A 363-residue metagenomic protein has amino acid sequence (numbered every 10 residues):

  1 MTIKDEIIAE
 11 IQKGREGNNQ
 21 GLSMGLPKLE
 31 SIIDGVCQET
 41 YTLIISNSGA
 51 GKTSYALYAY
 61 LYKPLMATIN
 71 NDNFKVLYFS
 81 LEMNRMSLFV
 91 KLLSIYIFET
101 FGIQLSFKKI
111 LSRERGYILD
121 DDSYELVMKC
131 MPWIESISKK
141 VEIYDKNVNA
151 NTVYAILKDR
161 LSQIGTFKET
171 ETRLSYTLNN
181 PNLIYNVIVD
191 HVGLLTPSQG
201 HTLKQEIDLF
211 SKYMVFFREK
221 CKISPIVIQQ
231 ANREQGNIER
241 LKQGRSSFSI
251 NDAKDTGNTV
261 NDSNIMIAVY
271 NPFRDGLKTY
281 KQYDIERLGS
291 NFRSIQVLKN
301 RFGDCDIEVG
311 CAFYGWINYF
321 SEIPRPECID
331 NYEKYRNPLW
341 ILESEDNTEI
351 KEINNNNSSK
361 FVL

Functional and structural regions predicted by a protein language model:
M1-G102, K129-P132, F361-L363: The Walker A/P-loop phosphate-binding site
I3-E6, G102, P132, N151 (+3 more regions): C-terminal regions of RecA-like/P-loop NTPase motor modules
N18, G116, E142, T196-I207 (+1 more regions): Flexible beta-alpha connector loops of hexameric P-loop NTPases
M24, S31, M66-P181, G310 (+2 more regions): Cytosolic-facing regulatory segments adjacent to core modules
L77, D159, L174-V215: Helical hairpin unit composed of two closely spaced alpha helices linked by a short loop
Y78, I188-V189, I223-Q230: Structural recognition of the conserved hydrophobic beta-strand(s) that form the central parallel beta-sheet of P-loop
S138-V141, N182-N186, C221-I226: Loop/turn-to-beta-strand initiation segments
L194, Q230-Q235: Signature of the SF2 helicase/ATPase Hel1-core->accessory helical subdomain module
